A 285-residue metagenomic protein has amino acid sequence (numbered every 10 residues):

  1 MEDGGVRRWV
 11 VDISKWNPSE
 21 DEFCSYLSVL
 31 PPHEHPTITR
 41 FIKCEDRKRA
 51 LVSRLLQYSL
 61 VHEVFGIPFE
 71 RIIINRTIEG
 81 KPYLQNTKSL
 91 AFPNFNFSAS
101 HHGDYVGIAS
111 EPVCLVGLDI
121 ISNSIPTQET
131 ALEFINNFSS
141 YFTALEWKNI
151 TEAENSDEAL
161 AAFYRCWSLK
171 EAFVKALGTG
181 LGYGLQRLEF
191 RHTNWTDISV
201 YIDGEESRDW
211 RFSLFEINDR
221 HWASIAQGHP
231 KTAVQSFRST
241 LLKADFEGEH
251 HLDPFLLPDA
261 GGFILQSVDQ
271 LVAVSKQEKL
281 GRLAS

Functional and structural regions predicted by a protein language model:
M1-S285: Core catalytic alpha/beta fold that binds nucleotide/phospho-ligands
